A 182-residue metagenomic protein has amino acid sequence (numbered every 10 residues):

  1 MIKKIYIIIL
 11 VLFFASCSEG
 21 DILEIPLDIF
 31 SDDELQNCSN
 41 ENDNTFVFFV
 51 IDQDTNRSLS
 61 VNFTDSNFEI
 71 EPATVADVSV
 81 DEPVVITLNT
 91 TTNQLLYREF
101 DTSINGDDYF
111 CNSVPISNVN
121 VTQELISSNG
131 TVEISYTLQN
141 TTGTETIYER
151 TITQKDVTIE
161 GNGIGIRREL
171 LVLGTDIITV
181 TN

Functional and structural regions predicted by a protein language model:
M1-C17: Sec-dependent bacterial lipoprotein signal peptides
F14-T45: Bacterial Sec-dependent N-terminal signal peptides
D43-D54: Short, hydrophobic/proline-enriched secondary-structure or compact coil segments at domain edges
D52-T144: Surface-exposed helix/loop patches within compact recognition domains
R57-V61, R150, R167-L171: Short beta-strand segments
T146-Y148: Flexible beta-edge/linker motif
T153-N182: Edge beta-strand at a domain terminus
